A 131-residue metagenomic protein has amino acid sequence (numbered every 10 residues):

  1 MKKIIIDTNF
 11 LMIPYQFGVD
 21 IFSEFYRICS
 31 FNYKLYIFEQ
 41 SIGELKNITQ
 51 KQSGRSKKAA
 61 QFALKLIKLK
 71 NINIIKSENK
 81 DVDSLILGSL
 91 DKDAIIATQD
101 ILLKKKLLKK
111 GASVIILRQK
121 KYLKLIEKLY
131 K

Functional and structural regions predicted by a protein language model:
M1-K70: Domain-level signal for Mg2+-assisted phosphodiester chemistry and nucleotide/NA-binding surfaces in nucleic-acid
Q40-K131: Nuclease catalytic cores that cleave nucleic-acid phosphodiester bonds, predominantly acidic two-metal-ion
